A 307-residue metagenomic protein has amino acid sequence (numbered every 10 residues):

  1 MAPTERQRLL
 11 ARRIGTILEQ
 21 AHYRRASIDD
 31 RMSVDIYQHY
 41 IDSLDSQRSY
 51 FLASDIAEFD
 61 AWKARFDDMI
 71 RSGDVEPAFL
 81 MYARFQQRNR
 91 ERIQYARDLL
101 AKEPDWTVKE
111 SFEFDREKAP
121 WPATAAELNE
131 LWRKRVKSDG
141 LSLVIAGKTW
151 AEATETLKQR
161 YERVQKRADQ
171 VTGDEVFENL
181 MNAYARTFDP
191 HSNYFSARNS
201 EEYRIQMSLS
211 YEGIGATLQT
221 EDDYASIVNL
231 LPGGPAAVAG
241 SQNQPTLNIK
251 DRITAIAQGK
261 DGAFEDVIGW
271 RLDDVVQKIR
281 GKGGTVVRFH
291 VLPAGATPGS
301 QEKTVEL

Functional and structural regions predicted by a protein language model:
M1-I41: N-terminal mature-domain "stem" immediately C-terminal to a signal peptide or N-terminal signal-anchor/transmembrane
A11-Y23, A61-R65, Q159-R163: Acidic/histidine-rich, surface-exposed loop or edge segments in extracytoplasmic proteins
R13, I17, D35, H39-S43 (+9 more regions): Generic, well-ordered alpha-helical scaffold segments in large soluble proteins
Y23-R24, P190, Y224-A225, P235-A237 (+2 more regions): Short beta-strands and strand-coil junctions in structured, solvent-facing domains, enriched
I28-V34, Y40-F114, Q165-E221, V286-R288 (+2 more regions): Extended, small/polar residue-biased N-terminal targeting/export presequences and adjacent propeptide/linker tracts
D42-S43, A64, A78-Q94, P104-S138 (+3 more regions): PDZ/PDZ-like domain segments forming the peptide/carboxylate-binding groove, activating on the N-terminal beta-strands
P120, T124, N129-D189, N193 (+1 more regions): AAA+ P-loop NTPase catalytic core
I249-H290: PDZ domains, with a preference for the canonical peptide-binding region formed by the helix
